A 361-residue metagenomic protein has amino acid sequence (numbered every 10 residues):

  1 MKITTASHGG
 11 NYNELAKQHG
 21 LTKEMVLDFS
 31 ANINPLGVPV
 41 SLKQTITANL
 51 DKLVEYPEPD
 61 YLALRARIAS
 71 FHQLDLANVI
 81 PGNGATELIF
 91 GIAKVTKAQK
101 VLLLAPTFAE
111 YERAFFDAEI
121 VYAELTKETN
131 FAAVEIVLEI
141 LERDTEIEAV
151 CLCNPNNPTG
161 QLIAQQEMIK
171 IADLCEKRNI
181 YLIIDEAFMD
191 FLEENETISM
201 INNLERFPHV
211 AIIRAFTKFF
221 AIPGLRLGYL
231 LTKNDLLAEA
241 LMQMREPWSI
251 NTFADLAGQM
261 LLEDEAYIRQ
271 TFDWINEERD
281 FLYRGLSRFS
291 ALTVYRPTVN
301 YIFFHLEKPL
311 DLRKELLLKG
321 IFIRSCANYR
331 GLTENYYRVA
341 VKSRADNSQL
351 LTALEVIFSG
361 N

Functional and structural regions predicted by a protein language model:
M1-E55: N-terminal "arm"/small-domain region of PLP-dependent enzymes with the aminotransferase-like
V38-P39, D60, H209-R288, T293-Y295: PLP-dependent aminotransferase class I/II
V40, K308-E315, D346-Q349: Short, conserved charged micro-motifs
P57, A69-G91: Short loop-beta-helix segment that forms the pyridoxal 5′-phosphate
K94-L152: PLP-dependent aminotransferase-like
T129-L192: Active-site phosphate-binding strand-loop segment of PLP-dependent enzymes
Q166, L318-K319, R330-N361: PLP-dependent enzyme catalytic core of the Aspartate aminotransferase-like
N276, L286-K319: Conserved PLP-binding catalytic core of the aspartate aminotransferase-like
